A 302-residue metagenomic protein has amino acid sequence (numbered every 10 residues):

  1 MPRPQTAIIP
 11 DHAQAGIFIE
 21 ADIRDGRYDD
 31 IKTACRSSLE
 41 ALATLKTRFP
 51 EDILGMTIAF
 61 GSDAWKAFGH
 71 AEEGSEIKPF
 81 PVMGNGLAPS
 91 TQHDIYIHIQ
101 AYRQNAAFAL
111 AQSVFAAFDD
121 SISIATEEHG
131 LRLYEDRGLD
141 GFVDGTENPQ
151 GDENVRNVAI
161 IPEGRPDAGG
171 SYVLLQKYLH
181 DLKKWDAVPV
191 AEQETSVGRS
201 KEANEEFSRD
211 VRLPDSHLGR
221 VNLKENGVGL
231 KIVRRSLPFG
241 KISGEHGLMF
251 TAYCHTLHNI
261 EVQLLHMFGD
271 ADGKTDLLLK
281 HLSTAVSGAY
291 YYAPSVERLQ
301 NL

Functional and structural regions predicted by a protein language model:
M1-L302: Long, histidine/aromatic-enriched segments associated with O2/redox biology
